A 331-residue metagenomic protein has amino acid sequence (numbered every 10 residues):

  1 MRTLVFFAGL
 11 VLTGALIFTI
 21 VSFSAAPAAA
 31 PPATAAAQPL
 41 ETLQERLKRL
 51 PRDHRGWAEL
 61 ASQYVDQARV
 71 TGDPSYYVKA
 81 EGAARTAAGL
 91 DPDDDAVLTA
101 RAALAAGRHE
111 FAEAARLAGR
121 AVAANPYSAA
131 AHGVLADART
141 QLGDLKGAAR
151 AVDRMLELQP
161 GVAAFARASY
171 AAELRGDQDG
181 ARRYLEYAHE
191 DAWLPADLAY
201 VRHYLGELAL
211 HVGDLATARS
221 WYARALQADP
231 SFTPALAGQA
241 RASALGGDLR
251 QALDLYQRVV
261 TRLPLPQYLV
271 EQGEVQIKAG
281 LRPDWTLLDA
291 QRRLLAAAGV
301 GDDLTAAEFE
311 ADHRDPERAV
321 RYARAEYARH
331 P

Functional and structural regions predicted by a protein language model:
R2-D91, D95-A96: N-terminal leader/linker segments that initiate helical-solenoid repeat arrays
D53, D94, S128, G161-V162 (+4 more regions): Residue-level recognition of tetratricopeptide repeat
G56, V97, A131, A164-F165 (+4 more regions): TPR alpha-solenoid repeat register
E59, A100, V134, R167-A168 (+3 more regions): Canonical tetratricopeptide repeat
D66, D73, G107-R108, Q141-L142 (+5 more regions): Register position in tetratricopeptide repeats
